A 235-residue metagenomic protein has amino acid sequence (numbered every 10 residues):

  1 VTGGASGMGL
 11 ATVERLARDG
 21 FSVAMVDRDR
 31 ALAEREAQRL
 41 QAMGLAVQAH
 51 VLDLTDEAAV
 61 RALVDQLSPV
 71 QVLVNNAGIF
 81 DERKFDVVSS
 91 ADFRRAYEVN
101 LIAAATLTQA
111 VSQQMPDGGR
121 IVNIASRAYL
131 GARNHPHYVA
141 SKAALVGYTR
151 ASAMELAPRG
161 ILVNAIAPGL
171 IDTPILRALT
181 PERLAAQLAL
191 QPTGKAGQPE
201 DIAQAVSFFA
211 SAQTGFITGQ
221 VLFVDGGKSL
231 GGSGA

Functional and structural regions predicted by a protein language model:
V1-A24: Canonical Rossmann dinucleotide-binding motif of NAD(H)/NADP(H)-dependent dehydrogenases/reductases, specifically
K84-F85, D92-R94, Q187: Substrate-binding pocket helix/loop in short-chain dehydrogenase/reductase
V88, R127, A132-A140, A151 (+1 more regions): Active-site loop-to-helix junction immediately N-terminal to the catalytic Tyr of the SDR YXXXK motif in Rossmann-fold
T108, S141, T149: Active-site helix of classical SDR
Q113, M154-P158, G215: Alpha-helical segment proximal to the catalytic Tyr-Lys
Q191-I202, Q213: A conserved structural motif in NAD(P)-dependent oxidoreductases
S207, T218-A235: Short C-terminal tail/terminal secondary-structure segment of NAD(P)H-dependent dehydrogenase/reductase domains
